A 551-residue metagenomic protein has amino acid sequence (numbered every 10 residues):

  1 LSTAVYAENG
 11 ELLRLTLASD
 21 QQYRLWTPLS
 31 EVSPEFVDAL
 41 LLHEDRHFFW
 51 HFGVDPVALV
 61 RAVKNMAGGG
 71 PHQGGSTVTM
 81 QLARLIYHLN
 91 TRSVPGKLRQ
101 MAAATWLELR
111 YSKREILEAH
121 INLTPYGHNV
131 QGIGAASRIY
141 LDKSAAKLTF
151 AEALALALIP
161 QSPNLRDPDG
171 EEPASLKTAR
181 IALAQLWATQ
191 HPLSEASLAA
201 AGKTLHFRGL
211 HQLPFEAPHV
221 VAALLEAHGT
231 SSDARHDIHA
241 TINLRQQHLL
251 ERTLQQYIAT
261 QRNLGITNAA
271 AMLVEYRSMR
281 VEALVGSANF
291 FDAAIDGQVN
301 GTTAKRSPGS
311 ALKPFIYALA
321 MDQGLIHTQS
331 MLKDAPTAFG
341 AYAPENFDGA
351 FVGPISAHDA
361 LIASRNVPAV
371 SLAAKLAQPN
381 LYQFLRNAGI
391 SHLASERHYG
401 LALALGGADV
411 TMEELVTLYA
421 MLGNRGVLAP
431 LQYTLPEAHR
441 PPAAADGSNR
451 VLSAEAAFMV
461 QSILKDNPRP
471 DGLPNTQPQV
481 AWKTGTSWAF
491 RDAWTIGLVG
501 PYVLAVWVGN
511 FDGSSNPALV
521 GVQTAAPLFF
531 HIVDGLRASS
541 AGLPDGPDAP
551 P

Functional and structural regions predicted by a protein language model:
S2-R14, V32, L148, L264-A294 (+2 more regions): A short, well-structured edge-of-sheet supersecondary motif
Y23-V32, L264-A269, A293-F315, H327-L332 (+1 more regions): Short active-site loop at a secondary-structure junction that contains or immediately precedes the catalytic residue(s)
A39-L41, D45, W187, L250 (+6 more regions): Active-site SXXK
F49-L59, Q131-G134, E195-A196, I295 (+4 more regions): Short, well-structured active-site flanking segments
N65-R92, H211-E226, I326-L381, R440-D466: Conserved catalytic neighborhood of penicillin-recognizing serine enzymes
G69-H248, R252, E345, Q383-R386 (+4 more regions): Non-catalytic, structured segments within soluble enzyme domains
R84-H88, N122-N129, A146, F150-S162 (+11 more regions): Glycine-rich, acidic and aromatic/proline-enriched surface loops and short helix-turn segments that act as binding
A240-N263, A271-E275, L284-S287, D292-G301 (+3 more regions): A penicillin-recognizing enzyme superfamily signal
